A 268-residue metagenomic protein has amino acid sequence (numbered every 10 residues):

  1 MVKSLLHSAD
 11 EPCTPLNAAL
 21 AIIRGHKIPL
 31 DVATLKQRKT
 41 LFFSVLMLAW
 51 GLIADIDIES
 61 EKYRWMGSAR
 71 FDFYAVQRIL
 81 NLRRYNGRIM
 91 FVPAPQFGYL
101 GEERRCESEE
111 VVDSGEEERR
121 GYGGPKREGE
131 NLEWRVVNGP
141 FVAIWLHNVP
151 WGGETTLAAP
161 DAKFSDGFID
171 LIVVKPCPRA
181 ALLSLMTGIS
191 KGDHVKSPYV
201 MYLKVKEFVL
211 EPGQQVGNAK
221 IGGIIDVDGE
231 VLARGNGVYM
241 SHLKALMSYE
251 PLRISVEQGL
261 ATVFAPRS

Functional and structural regions predicted by a protein language model:
M1-V149: Catalytic core of DAGKc-family lipid kinases
T14, T34, T40, T155-T156 (+2 more regions): Residue-identity detector for threonine
A54-I56, F97-Y99, G152-E154, R179-A181 (+1 more regions): Eukaryotic short linear interaction motifs
P93, N148-P150, K175, R267-S268: Short glycine-rich, polar/acidic loop-and-turn segments at beta strand-coil junctions
L132, V136-N138, L157-S268: ATP/nucleoside-binding phosphotransfer catalytic cores, i.e., glycine-rich phosphate-binding loops
L146-G152, T156, G213: Phosphate-binding core of ATP-grasp and ATP-grasp-like enzymes
